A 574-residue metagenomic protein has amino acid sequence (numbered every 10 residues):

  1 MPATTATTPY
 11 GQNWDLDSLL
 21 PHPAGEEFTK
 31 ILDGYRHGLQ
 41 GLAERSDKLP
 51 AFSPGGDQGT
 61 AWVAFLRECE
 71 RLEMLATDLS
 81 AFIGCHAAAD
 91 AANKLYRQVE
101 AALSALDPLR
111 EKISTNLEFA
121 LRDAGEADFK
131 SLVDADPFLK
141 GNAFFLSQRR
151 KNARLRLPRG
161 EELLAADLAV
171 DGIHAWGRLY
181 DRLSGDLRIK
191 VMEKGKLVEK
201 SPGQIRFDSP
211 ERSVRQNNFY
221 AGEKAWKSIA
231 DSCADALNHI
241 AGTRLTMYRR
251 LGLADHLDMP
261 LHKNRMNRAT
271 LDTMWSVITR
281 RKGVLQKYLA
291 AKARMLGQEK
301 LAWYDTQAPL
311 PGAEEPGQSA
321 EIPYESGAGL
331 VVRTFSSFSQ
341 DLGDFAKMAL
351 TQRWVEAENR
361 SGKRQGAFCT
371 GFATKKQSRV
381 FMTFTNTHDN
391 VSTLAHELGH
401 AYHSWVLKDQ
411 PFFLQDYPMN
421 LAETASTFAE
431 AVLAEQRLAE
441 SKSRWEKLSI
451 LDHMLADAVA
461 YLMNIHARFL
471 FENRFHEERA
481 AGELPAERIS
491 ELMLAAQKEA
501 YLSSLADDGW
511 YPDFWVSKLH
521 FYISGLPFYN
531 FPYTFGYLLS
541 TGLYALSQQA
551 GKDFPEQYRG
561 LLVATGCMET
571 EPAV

Functional and structural regions predicted by a protein language model:
M1-G317: A well-structured
P2, A6-Y10, D17, P23-A24 (+11 more regions): C-terminal, non-catalytic "cap/extension" segments appended to globular domains
G252, T385-W405, S426, A431 (+2 more regions): Active-site recognition of the HExxH zinc-binding catalytic motif
M295-S337, G343, H403, I450 (+2 more regions): Long, K/E/R/D-enriched contiguous segments that form extended
G317-I322, V355-Q377: Catalytic zinc-binding patch centered on the HExxH motif and its immediate surroundings that defines zinc-dependent
Q318-Y324, K375-A395: Short pre-active-site segment immediately N-terminal to the catalytic Zn-binding motif
R333, S337-D344, T370, H400 (+2 more regions): Conserved helix-loop functional segments at active or binding sites
P418-E446, M454-A456, A460, G536: Post-HExxH zinc-binding segment in Zn-dependent metallohydrolases
